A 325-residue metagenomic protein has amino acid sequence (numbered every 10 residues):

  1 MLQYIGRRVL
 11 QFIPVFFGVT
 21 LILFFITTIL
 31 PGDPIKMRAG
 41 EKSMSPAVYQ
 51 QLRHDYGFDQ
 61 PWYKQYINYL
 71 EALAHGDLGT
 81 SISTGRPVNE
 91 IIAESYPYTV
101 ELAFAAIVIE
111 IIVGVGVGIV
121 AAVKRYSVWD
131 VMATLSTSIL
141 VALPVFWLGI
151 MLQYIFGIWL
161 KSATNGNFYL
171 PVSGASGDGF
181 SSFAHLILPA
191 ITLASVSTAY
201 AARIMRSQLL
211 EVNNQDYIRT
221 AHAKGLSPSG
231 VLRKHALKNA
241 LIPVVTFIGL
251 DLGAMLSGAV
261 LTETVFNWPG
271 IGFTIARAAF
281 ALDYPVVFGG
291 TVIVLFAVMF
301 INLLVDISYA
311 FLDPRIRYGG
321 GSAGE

Functional and structural regions predicted by a protein language model:
L2-Q3, Y96-W129, V145, S176-E325: Alpha-helical transmembrane segments of integral membrane proteins, especially multi-pass inner/plasma-membrane
G6-F16: N-terminal signal-anchor/signal peptide hydrophobic helix marking the start of the first transmembrane segment
V15-I67, W159-S182: Hydrophobic alpha-helical transmembrane segments of membrane transport/permease proteins and related membrane-embedded
L30, L140-L143, L256: Transmembrane helix irregularities
M44-D77, L186, I218, N267-A278: Short hydrophobic, aromatic-rich alpha-helical segments embedded in or entering the lipid bilayer of multi-pass
D59-V115: An internal, D/E-rich "acidic patch" concept
T134-A199: Membrane-water interface segments at transmembrane-helix boundaries in multipass membrane proteins
